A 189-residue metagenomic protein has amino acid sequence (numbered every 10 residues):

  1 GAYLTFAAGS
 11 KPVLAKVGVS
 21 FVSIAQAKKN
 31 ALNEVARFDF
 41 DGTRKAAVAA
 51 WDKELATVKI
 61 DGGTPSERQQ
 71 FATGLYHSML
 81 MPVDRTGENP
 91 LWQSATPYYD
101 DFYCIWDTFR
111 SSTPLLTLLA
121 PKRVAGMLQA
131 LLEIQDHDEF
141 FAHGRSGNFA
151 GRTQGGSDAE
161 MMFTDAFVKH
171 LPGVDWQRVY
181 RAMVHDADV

Functional and structural regions predicted by a protein language model:
G1-D101, E133, F141, P172-Q177 (+1 more regions): Acidic/polar, glycine-enriched structural segments that form the non-catalytic walls/loops of the carbohydrate-binding
V17-V19, L115, M127-L131: Glycine-rich, histidine-containing beta strand-loop boundary motifs that form or position
N30, A50, E54, T108-R110 (+2 more regions): A general alpha-helix detector
S66-E67, Y98-D107, G151-A159: Secondary-structure capping and boundary motifs in well-ordered enzyme cores
T73-T86, D101-V124, T164-H170: Alpha-helical support elements that line or immediately flank enzyme active sites and cofactor-binding pockets
W92, K122-V189: Helix-terminus loop motifs that line ligand-binding clefts
T96, R110-T113, G144-N148: Short acidic, glycine/Ser/Thr-rich loop/turn "cap" segments at secondary-structure junctions
